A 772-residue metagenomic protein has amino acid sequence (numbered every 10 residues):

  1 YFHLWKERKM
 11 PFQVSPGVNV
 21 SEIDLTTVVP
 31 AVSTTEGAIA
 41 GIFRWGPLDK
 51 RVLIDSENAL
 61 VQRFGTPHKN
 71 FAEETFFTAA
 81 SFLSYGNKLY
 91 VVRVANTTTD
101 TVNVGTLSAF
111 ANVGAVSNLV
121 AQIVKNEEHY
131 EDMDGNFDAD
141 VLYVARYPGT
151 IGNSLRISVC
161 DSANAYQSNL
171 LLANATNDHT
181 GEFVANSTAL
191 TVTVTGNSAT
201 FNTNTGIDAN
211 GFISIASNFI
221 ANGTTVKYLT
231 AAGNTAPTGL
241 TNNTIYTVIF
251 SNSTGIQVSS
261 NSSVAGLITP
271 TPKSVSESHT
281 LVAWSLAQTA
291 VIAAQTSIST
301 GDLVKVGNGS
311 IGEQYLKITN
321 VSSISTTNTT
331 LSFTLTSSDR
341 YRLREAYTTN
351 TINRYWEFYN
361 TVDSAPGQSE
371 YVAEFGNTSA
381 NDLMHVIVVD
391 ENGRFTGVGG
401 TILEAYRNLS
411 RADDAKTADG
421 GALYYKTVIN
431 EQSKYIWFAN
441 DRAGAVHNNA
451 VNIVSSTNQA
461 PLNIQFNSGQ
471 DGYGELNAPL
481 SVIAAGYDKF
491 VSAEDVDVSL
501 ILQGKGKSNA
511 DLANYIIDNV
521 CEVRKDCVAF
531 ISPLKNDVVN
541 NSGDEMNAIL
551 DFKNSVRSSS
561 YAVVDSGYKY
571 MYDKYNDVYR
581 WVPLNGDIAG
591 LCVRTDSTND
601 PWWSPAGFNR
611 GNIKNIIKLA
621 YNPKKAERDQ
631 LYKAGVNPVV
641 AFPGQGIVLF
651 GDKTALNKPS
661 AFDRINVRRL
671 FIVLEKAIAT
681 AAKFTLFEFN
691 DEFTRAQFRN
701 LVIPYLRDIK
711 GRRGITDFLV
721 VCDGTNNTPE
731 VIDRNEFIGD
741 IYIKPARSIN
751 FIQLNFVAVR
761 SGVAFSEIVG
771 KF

Functional and structural regions predicted by a protein language model:
Y1-F2: Aromatic (phenylalanine/tyrosine) cluster motif
W5-N112, L142-R146, I311, A380-H385 (+4 more regions): Structured, hydrophobic secondary-structure cores that serve as assembly/anchoring elements
K6-T191, Q295-T327, S332-T334, D339-I387: Extended assembly-interface regions of large multimeric machines
N153-R156, T269, G397-G399, I752-N755: Short, charged, solvent-exposed linker or helix-capping segments at domain edges/interfaces that act as flexible hinges
C160-A165, I402-N408, L512-K525: Short linear, low-complexity motifs centered on an aromatic residue
N164-D178, N408-A418, R760-F772: Short, cationic low-complexity segments
N186-T300, G307-A380: Small/polar beta-strand repeat architecture
T235-T238, N261-V275, I311, E391-G421: Acidic Ser/Thr/Pro-rich low-complexity disordered segments that often serve as glycosylated linkers/stalks around
